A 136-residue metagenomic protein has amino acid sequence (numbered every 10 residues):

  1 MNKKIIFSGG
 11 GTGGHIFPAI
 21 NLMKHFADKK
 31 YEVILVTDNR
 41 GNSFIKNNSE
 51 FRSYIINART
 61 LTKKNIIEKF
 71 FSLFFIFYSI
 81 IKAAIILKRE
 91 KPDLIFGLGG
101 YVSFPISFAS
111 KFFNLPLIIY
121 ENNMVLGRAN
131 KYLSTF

Functional and structural regions predicted by a protein language model:
N2-G10, A27-F75: Conserved nucleotide-sugar phosphate-binding/catalytic loop shared by glycosyltransferases and other
K4, E32, R40, F51-R52 (+1 more regions): Active-site-proximal region of nucleotide-activated glycan assembly enzymes, centered on histidine/acidic-rich loops
F7-I20: A short, glycine/small-residue-rich beta-strand->loop->alpha-helix junction that serves as a flexible
S8, V36, G97-L98, Y120-E121: Structural motif
M23, A27, K111: Gly/Ala-rich phosphate-binding loop of Rossmann-like dinucleotide-binding domains, activating on the conserved
R40-F44, P92-F113: An aromatic- and histidine-rich active-site surface loop
N65-L94, F112: An amphipathic, basic-hydrophobic alpha-helix
A83, L87, Y101, N122-N123: Glycine/small-residue-rich loop that forms an oxyanion/phosphate-binding "nest" at active or ligand-binding sites
